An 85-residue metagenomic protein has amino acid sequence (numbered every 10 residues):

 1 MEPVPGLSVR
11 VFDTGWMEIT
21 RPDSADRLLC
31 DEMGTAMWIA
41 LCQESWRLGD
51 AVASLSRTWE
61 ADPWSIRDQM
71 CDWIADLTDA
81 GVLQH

Functional and structural regions predicted by a protein language model:
M1-T35, I39: Acidic, low-complexity/disordered tracts enriched in E/D and polar residues
L29-H85: Long, charge-rich, low-complexity alpha-helical segments
